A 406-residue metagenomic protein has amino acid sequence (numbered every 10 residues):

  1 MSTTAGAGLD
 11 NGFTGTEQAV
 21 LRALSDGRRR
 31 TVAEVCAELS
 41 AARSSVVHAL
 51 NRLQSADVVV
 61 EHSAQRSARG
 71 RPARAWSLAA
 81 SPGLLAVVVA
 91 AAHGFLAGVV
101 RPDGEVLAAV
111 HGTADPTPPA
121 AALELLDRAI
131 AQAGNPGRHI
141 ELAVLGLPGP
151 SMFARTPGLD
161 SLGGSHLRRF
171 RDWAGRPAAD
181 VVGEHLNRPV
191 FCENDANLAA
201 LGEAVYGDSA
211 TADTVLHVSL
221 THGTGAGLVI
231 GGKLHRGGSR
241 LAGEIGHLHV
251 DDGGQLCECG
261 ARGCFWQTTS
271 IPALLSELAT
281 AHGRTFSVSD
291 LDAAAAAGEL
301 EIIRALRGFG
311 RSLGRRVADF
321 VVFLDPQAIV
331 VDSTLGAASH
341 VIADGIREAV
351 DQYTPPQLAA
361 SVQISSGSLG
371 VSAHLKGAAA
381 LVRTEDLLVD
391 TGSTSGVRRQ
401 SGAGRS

Functional and structural regions predicted by a protein language model:
M1-H62, A68-A73, S77-T113, T117-N135 (+2 more regions): ATP-binding/phosphotransfer module of carbohydrate and carboxylate kinases, centering on a glycine-rich
L85-V89, E141-V144, V215-S219, G225-G227: Short glycine-aspartate micro-motif
H93-F95, P150-F153, G225: Short, acidic Gly/Pro/Ser/Thr-rich loop/turn segments
V106, V110-T214, V341-Q352: Glycine-rich phosphate-binding loop and adjoining helix at the ATP-binding site of ATP-dependent phosphoryl-transfer
A109-H111, P118-P119, W173-A174, V181-A293: Glycine/GP-enriched mid-protein hinge/lid loop-to-helix segment characteristic of carbohydrate kinases
L147, L220, S333-T334: Short secondary-structure boundary segments
